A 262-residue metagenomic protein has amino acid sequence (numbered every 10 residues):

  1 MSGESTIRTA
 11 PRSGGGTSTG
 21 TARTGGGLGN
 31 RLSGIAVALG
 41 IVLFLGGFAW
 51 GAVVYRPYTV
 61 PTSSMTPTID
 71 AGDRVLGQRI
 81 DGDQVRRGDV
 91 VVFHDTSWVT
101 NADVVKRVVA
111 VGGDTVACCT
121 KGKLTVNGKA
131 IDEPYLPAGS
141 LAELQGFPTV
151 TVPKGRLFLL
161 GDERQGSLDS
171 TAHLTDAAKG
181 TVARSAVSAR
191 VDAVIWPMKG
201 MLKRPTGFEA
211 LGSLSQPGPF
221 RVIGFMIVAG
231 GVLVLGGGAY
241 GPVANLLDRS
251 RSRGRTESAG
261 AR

Functional and structural regions predicted by a protein language model:
S2-R262: Extended hydrophobic leader/signal-anchor segments used for secretion and membrane insertion
